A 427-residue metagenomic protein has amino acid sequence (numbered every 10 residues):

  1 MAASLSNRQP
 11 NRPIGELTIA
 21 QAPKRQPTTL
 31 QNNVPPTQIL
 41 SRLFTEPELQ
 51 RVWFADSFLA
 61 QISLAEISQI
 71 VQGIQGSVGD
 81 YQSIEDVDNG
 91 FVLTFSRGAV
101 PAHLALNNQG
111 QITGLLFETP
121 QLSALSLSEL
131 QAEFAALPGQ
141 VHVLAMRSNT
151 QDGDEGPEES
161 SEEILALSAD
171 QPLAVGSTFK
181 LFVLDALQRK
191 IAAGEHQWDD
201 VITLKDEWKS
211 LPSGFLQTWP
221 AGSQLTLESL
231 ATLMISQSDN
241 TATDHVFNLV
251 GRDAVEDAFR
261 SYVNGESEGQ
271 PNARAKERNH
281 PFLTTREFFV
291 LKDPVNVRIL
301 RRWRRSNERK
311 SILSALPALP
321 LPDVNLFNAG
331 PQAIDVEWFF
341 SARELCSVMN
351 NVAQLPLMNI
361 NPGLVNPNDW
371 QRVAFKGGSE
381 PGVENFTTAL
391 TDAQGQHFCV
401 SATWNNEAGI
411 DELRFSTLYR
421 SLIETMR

Functional and structural regions predicted by a protein language model:
N11-L43: Short, low-complexity N-terminal intrinsically disordered segments enriched in polar/charged residues
G15-A20, N108, T119-S128, L137 (+2 more regions): Structured C-terminal helix/loop/strand segments within mature extracytoplasmic catalytic/sensor domains
S41-V87: Short solvent-exposed beta->alpha transition segments
S68-I112: Surface-exposed, charged secondary-structure patches
L122, A221-P317, R343: Active-site-adjacent helix/loop patches that line small-molecule binding or acyl-intermediate pockets
L122-A169, D200-T203, T388-T391, V400: A short, well-structured edge-of-sheet supersecondary motif
A174-I202, M234, V400: Active-site SXXK
A193-S223: Short, glycine/proline-biased beta-turn/loop segments that scaffold the active-site neighborhood
